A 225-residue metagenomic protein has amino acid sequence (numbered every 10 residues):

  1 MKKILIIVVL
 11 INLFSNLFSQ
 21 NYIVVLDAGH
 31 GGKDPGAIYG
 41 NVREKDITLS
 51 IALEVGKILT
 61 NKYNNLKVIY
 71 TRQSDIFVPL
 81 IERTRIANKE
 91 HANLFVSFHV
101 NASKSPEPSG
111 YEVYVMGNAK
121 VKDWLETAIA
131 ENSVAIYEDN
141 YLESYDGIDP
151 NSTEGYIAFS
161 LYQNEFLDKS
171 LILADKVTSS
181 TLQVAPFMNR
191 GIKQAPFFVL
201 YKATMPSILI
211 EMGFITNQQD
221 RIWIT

Functional and structural regions predicted by a protein language model:
I4-L17: Sec-dependent N-terminal signal peptides
V8, V78, N189-K193: Short gly/ser/thr-rich secondary-structure transition/capping motifs
N16, I148-N151: Alpha-helical membrane-embedding segments and immediately adjacent membrane-interface amphipathic helices
Q20-I148, Q163-L167, L171-D175: Catalytic-core regions of hydrolytic enzymes
V25, G36, V42, N101 (+1 more regions): Active-site-adjacent mobile loop/cap segments within catalytic or ligand-binding domains
N118-N132, P150-A158, I192-L200: A short, terminal or domain-edge coil/loop segment
